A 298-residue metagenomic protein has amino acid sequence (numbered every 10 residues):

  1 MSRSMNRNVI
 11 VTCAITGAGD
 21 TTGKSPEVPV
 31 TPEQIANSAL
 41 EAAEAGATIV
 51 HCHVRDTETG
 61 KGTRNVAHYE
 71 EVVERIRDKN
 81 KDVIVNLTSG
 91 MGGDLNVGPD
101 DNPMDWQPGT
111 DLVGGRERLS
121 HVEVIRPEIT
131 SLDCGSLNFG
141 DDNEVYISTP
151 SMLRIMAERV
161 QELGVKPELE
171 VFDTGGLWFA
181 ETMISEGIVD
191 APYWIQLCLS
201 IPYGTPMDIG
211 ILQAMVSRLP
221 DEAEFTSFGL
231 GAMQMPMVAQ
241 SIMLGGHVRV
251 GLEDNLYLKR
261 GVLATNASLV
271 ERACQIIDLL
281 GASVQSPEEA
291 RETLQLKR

Functional and structural regions predicted by a protein language model:
S2-E27, G92-N102, S131-F139: N-terminal small/glycine-rich loop or linker at the start of catalytic domains across soluble metabolic enzymes
C13, G60-S89, L153-E162, A214-F225 (+1 more regions): Alpha-helix-loop-beta-strand connector modules within alpha/beta enzyme cores
C13, P32-N37, A47-T59, I84-S89: Histidine-centered catalytic micro-motifs
G23, T48-V72, D141, C198-L199 (+1 more regions): Glycine-rich, proline-tolerant flexible connector loops at the mouths of alpha/beta enzymes
P32, Y69-V145: Active-site beta->alpha loop and helix N-cap motifs at the rims of alpha/beta catalytic domains
I35, A42, H53, T130 (+4 more regions): Conserved, mostly hydrophobic/aromatic
I129-E253, L263-A264, S268: Catalytic alpha/beta core domains of metabolic enzymes, predominantly
Q275-R298: Mid-to-C-terminal alpha-helical segments outside catalytic/metal-binding sites
